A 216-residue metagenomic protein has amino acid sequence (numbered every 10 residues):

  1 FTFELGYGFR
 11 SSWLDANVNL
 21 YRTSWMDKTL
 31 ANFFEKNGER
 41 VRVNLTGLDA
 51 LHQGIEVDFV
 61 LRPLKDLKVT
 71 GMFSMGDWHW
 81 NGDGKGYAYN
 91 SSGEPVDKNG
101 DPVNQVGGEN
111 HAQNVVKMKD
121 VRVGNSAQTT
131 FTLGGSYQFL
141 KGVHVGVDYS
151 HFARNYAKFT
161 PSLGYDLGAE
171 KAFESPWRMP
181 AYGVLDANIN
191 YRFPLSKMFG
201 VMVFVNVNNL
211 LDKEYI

Functional and structural regions predicted by a protein language model:
F1, N37-N44, Q53, H111-K119 (+1 more regions): Extracytoplasmic loops and strand-loop junctions of Gram-negative outer membrane beta-barrel proteins
F1-T46, L51-Q53, S74, H79-W80: Membrane-embedded beta-barrel scaffold of Gram-negative outer-membrane proteins
F3, L61-L64, K68, V121-I216: Conserved C-terminal beta-signal and adjacent last beta-strands/turns of outer-membrane beta-barrel proteins
S11, E35-N37, N90, D97-K98 (+2 more regions): Acidic surface patches and DE-rich sequence motifs
A16-N17, T29, G82, K158 (+2 more regions): Generic domain-boundary/flexible-linker signal
R22-W25, L45-P161: Gram-negative outer-membrane beta-barrel transporters
K36, V43-L48, V96-D101, Y165-D166 (+2 more regions): Short, surface-exposed, polar/charged, turn-prone segments marking secondary-structure boundaries
